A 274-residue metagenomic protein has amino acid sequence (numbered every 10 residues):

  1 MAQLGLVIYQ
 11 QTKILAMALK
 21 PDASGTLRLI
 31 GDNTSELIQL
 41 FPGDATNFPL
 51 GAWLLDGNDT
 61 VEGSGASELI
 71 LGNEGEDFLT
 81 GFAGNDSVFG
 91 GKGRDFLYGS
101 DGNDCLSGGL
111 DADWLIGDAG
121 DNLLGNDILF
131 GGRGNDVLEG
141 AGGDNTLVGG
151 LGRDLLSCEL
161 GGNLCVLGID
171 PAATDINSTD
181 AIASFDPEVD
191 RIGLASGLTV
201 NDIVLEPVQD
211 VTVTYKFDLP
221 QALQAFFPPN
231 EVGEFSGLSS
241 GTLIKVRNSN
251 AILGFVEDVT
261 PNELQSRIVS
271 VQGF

Functional and structural regions predicted by a protein language model:
M1-L27, V211-F274: Low-complexity acidic/polar repeat-biased segments
G5-L69: N-terminal segments that cap or nucleate solenoid repeat domains
K13, K20, R28, E36 (+11 more regions): Surface-exposed charge patches in extracellular/virion surface proteins
G25, E36, G65, V88 (+5 more regions): Compositionally biased regions
D32, P207-D210: Short, solvent-exposed loop/edge segments of extracellular or virion-exposed proteins
S35-I38, T46, I70, V200-D202 (+1 more regions): Short, surface-exposed beta-strand/loop "edge" segments at domain boundaries and coil↔beta transitions
F41-W53, N58-E62, S67-E206: Acidic, glycine-rich calcium-binding repeat modules characteristic of RTX/beta-roll and related beta-solenoid repeat
